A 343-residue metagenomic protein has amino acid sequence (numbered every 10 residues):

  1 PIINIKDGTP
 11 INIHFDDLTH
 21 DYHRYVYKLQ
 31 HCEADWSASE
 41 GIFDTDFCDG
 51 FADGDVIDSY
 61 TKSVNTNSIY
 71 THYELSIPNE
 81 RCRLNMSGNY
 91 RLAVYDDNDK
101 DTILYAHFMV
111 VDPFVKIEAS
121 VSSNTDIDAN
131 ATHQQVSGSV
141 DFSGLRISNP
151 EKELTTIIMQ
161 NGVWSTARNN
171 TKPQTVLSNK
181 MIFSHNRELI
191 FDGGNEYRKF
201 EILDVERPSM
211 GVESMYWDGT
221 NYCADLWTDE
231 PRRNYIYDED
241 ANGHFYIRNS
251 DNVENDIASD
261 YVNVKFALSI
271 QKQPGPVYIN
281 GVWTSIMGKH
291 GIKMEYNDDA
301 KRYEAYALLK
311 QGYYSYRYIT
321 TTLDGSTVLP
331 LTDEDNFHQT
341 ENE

Functional and structural regions predicted by a protein language model:
P1-E33, A129-V140, V253-A267: Contiguous beta-strand segments within globular domains
A34-W36, C82, D96-I103, V163 (+2 more regions): Short acidic/polar inter-strand loop motif in beta-rich domains
C48-Y73, W164-T171, K265-Q311, L323-E343: Aromatic-rich carbohydrate-binding modules that target alpha-glucans
N67-D97: Ligand-binding face of N-terminal immunoglobulin V-set domains in extracellular IgSF glycoproteins
H72-E80, L177-I190, R302-L309: Exposed aromatic-hydrophobic patches
V110-H133, H338-E343: Low-complexity, Pro/Ser/Thr- and charge-rich linker/hinge segments at domain boundaries
P150-I236: Long, internal scaffold/assembly segments composed of regular secondary structure
A224-Q273: Basic K/R-rich, polyanion-interacting modules in nucleoproteins and related proteins
